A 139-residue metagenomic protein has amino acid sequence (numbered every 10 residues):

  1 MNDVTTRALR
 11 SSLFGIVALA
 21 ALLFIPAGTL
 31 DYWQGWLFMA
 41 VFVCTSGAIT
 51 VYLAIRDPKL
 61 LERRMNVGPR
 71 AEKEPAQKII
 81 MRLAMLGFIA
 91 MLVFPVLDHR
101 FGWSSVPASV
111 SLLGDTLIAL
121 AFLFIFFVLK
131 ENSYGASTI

Functional and structural regions predicted by a protein language model:
M1-T138: Membrane-anchoring alpha-helices and their flanking helix-loop junctions
